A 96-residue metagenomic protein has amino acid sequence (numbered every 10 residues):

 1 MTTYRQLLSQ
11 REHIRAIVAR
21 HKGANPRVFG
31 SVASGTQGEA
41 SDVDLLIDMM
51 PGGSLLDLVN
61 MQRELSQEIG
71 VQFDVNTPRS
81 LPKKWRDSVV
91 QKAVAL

Functional and structural regions predicted by a protein language model:
M1-N25, A33-E39, M50-L96: Catalytic core of pol beta-like nucleotidyltransferases
V28: Conserved histidines in hydrophobic membrane contexts and catalytic metal-binding motifs
S41-V43: Change "...and in nucleic-acid phosphodiester-cleaving endonucleases..." to "...and in nucleic-acid processing enzymes
L46-D48: Short hydrophobic/aromatic beta-strand micro-patches that form the beta-sheet surface supporting nucleotide- or nucleic
